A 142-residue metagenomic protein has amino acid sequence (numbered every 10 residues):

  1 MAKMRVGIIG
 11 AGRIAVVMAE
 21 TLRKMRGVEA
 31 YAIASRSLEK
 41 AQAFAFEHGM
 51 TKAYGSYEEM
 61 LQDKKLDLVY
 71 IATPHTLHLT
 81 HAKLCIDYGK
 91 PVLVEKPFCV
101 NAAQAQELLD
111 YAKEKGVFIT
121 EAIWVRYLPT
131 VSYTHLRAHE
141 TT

Functional and structural regions predicted by a protein language model:
M1-H48: N-terminal Rossmann-like dinucleotide-binding module
R5, E29, K65-D67, P91 (+1 more regions): Structural signature of beta-strand start/N-cap positions in the alpha/beta core of ABC transporter nucleotide-binding
M18, K52-L109: Beta-loop-alpha module in the N-terminal Rossmann-like domain of NAD(P)-dependent dehydrogenases, especially those
M25, H48, D63-K64, L128: Acidic-histidine catalytic/liganding microenvironments
H48, Y88, E114-K115: Helix C-cap/helix->beta junction micro-motif
E107-W124: Rossmann-fold dehydrogenase core element
H135-A138, T142: Single conserved hydrophobic/aromatic residue that forms the stacking wall/gate of nucleotide- or nucleobase-binding
